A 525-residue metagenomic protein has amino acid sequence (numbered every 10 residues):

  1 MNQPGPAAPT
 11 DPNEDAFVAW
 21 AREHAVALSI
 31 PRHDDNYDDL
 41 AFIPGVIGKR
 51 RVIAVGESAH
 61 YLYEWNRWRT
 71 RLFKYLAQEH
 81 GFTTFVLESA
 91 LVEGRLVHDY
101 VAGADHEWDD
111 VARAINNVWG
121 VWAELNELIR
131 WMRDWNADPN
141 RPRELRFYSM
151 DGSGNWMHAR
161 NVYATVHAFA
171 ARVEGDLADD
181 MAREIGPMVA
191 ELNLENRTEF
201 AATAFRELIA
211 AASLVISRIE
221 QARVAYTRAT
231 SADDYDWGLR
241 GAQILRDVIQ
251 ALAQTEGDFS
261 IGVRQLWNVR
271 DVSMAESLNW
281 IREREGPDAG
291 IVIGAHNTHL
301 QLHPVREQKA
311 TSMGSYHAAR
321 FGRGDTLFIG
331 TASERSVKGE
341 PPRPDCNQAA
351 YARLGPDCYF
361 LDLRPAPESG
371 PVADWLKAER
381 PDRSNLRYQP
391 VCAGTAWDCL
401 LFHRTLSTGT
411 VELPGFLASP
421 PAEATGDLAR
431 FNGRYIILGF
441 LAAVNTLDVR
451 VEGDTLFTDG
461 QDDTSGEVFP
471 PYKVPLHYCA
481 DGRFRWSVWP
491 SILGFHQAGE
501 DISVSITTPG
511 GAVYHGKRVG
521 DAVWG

Functional and structural regions predicted by a protein language model:
N2-A418, A498: Structured catalytic-domain cores with a bias toward divalent-metal coordination
L417-G525: Peripheral terminal and inter-domain segments
